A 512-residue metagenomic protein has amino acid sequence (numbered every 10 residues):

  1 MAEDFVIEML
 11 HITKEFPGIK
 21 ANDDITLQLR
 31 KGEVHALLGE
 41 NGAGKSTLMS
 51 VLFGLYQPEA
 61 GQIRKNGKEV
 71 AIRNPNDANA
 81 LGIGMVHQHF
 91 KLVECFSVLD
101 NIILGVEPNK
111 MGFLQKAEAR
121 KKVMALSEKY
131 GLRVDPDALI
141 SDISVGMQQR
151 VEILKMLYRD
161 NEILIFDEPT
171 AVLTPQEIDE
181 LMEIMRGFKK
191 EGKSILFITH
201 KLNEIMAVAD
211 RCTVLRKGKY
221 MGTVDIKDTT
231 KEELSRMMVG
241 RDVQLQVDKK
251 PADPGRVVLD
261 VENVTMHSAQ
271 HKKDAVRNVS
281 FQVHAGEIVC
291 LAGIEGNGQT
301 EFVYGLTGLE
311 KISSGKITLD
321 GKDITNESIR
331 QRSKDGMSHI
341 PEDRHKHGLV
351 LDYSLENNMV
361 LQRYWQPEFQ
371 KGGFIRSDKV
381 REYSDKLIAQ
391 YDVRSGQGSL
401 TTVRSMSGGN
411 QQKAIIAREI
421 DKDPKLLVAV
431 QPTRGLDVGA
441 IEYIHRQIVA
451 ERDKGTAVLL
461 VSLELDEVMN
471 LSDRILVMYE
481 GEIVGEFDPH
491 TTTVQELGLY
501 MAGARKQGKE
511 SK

Functional and structural regions predicted by a protein language model:
A2-K512: Glycine-rich phosphate-binding loops of nucleotide-dependent enzymes
